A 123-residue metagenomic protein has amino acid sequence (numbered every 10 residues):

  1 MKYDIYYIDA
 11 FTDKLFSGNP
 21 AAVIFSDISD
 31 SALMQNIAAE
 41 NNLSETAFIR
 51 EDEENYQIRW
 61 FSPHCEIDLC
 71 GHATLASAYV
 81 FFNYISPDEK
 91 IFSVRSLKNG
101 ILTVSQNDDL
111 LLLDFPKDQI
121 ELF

Functional and structural regions predicted by a protein language model:
M1-M34: Polybasic, low-complexity association/targeting segments
I5, A32, E54-W60, D109-P116: Short, well-ordered strand-loop elements centered on a beta-strand within folded domains, enriched for acidic residues
F11, I37-E40, R95: Short Gly/Pro-enriched turn/cap motifs at secondary-structure boundaries
T12, R50-E51, Q106-D108: Short, low-complexity Ser/Thr-rich regulatory SLiMs
A21-I24, A47-F48, L102-S105: Short beta-strand scaffold segments in enzyme catalytic cores
S26-S29, D52, N83-P87: Short loop segments at secondary-structure junctions
L33-I67: Anion-binding (especially nucleotide phosphate/pyrophosphate-binding) glycine-rich loop and adjoining beta-alpha core
F61-F123: Acidic, low-complexity central loop/insert segments
